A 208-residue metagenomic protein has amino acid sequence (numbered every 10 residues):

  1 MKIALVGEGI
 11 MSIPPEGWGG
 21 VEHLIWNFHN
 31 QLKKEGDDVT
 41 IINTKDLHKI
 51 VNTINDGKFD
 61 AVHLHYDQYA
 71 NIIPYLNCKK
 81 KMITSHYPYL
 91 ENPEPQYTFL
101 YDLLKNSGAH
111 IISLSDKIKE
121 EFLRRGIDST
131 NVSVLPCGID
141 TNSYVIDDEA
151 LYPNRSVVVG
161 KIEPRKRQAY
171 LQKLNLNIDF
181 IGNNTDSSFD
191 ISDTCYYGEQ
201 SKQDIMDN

Functional and structural regions predicted by a protein language model:
M1-T44, G57: N-terminal subdomain of nucleotide-sugar transferases
G9-M11, V159-P164, N184, Q200: Short donor-sugar binding/catalytic loops of nucleotide-sugar-dependent glycosyltransferases, especially enzymes
V62-H63, S107-D116: A short beta-strand/loop micro-motif in the catalytic core of glycosyltransferases that engages the nucleotide-sugar
L64-Y69, S85: Short His-centered aromatic/hydrophobic patch
Y89, P93-I111: Membrane-proximal helix-turn-helix segments that form the acceptor-binding/catalytic region of lipid-linked
I112, E149-K166, Y170-D179: Conserved donor-binding/catalytic core segment of Leloir-type glycosyltransferases
K117, G138: Carbohydrate-associated surface elements
N183-N184, S192-N208: Conserved active-site histidine-acidic residue motif and adjacent donor-binding/catalytic loop of glycosyltransferases
